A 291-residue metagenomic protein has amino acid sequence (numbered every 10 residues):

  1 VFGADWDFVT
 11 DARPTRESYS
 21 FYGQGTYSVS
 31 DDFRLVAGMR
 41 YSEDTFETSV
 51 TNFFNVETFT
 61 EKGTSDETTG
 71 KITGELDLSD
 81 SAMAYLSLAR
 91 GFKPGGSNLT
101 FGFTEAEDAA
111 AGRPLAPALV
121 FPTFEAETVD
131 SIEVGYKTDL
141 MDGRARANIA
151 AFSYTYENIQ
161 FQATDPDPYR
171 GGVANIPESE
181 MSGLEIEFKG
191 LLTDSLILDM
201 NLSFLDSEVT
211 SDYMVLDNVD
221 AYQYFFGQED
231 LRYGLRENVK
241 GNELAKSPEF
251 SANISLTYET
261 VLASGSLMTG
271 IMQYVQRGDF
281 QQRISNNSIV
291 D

Functional and structural regions predicted by a protein language model:
V1-V9, F46-S65, G96-T123, F161-A174 (+2 more regions): Solvent-exposed loop segments that connect transmembrane elements
F8, Q24, E187, L191: Short, flexible active-site loop motifs that bind/organize anionic cofactors or intermediates
A12-Y154, T257: Structural signature of Gram-negative outer-membrane beta-barrels, strongest in the C-terminal barrel of TonB-dependent
R16-Y22, E67-G70, M83, V129-E133 (+4 more regions): Transmembrane beta-barrel architecture of outer-membrane proteins
D31, L35, S153-T155, A174-I284: Gram-negative outer-membrane beta-barrel transporters
G38, V50, S87, L99 (+6 more regions): A generic "cationic amphipathic patch" detector
F46, G95, G143-A145, N158 (+3 more regions): Intrinsically disordered, low-complexity acidic/polar segments
D77-Y85, F121-L191, I197, S203 (+2 more regions): Membrane-embedded beta-barrel scaffold of Gram-negative outer-membrane proteins
